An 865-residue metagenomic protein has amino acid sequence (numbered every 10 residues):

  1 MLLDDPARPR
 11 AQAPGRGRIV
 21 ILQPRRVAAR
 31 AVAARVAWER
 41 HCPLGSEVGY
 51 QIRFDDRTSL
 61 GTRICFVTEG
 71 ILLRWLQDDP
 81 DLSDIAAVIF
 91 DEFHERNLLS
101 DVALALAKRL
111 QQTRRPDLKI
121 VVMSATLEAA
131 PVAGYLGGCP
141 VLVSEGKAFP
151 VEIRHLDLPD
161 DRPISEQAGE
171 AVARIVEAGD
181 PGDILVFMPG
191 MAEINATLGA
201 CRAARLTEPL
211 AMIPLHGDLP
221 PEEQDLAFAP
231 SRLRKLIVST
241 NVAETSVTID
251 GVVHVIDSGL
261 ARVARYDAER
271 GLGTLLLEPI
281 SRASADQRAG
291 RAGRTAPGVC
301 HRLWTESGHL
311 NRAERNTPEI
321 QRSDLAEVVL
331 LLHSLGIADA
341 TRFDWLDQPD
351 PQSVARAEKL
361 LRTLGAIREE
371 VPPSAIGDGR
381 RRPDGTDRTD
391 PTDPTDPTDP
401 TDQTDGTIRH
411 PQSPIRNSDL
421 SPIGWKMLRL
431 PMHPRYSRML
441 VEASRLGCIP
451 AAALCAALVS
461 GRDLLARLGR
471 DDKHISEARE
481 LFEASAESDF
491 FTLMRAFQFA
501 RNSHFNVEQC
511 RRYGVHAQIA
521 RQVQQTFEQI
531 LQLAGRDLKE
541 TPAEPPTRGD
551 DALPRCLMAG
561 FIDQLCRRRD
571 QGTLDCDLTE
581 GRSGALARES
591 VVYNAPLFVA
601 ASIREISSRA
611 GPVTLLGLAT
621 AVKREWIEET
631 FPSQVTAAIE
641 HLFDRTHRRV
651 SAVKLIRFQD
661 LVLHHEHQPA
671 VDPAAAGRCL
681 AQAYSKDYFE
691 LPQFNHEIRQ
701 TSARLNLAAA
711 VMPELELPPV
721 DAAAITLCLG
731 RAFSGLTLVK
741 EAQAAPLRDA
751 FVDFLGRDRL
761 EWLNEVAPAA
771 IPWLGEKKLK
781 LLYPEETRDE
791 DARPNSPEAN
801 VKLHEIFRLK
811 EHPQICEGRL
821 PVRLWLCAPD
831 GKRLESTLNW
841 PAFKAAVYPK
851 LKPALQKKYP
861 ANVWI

Functional and structural regions predicted by a protein language model:
M1-E370, N417-M439, L446, A585 (+2 more regions): P-loop NTPase motor module signature
S46-I52, L215, L557, L574 (+1 more regions): Long, charged, glycine-rich C-terminal linkers/tails
D79-H94, S258-Y266, G271, L275 (+6 more regions): Extended active-site and interfacial segments that coordinate phosphate-rich ligands in large catalytic machineries
P209, P214, I256, A264 (+6 more regions): Second RecA-like catalytic domain
D218, T392-T398: Extended, non-globular interaction scaffolds
E370-D384: Intrinsic, low-complexity polybasic segments
L533-D570, E589, P632, L642-I865: A positional "C-terminalness" feature that preferentially activates on distal terminal regions of long, nucleic
